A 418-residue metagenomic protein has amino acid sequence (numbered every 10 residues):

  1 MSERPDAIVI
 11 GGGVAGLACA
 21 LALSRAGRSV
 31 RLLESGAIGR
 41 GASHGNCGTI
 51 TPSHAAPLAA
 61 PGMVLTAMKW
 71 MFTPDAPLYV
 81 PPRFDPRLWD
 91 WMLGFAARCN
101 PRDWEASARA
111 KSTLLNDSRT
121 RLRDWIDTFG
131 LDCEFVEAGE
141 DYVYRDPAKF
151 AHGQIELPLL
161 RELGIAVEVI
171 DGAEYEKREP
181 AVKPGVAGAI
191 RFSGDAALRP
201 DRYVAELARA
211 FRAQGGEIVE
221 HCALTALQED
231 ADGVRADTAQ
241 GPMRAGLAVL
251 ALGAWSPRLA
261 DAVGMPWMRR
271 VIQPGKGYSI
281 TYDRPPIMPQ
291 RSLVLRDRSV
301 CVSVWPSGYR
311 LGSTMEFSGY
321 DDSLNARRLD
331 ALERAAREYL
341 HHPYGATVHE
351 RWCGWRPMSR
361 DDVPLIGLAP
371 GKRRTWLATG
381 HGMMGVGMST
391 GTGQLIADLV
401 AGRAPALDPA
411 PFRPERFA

Functional and structural regions predicted by a protein language model:
P5-L32: N-terminal Rossmann-like FAD-binding beta1-loop-alpha1 element of flavoenzymes
G13-V14, A37, A254, M383: Residue-level detector of alpha-helix initiation sites
R25-G45: Glycine-rich FAD pyrophosphate-binding loop
N46-T49, H54, L58-R98, A223-V234 (+1 more regions): Active-site substrate-recognition segment that forms the wall of the catalytic cavity or substrate channel
W89-R209: Rossmann-like flavin
V167, R296-D297, R337-A418: C-terminal catalytic lobe of FAD-dependent flavoproteins
I170-E179, A196, E217-V234: A conserved short coil-to-beta-strand element within the FAD-binding core of flavoproteins
